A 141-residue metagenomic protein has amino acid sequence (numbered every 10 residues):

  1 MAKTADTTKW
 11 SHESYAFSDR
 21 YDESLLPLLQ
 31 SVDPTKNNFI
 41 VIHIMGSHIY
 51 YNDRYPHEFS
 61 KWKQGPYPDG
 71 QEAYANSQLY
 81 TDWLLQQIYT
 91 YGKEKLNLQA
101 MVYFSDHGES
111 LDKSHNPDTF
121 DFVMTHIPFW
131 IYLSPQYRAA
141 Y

Functional and structural regions predicted by a protein language model:
M1-K3, S47-R54, E109-K113, P117-T119 (+1 more regions): Short catalytic/ligand-binding loop motif for oxyanion handling, primarily in non-cytosolic enzymes, centered on
M1-W62, H126: Active-site-proximal alpha/beta segments of enzymes that process anionic O-linked groups
F17-L25, A73, S77-L84: Soluble or luminal CAZymes and related metallo-dependent hydrolases
F39-G46, A75-Q78, A100-S105: Short beta-strand segments
Y55-A75: A solvent-exposed, charged loop/short amphipathic helix patch at secondary-structure junctions
D69-Q78, Y89-T90, D118, R138-Y141: Active-site rim elements
Y80-T119: Metal-dependent active-site segment of extracytoplasmic phospho-/sulfohydrolases and closely related
D118-Y141: Substrate-binding rim/cap in mid-to-C-terminal beta-strand-loop elements of soluble/periplasmic
